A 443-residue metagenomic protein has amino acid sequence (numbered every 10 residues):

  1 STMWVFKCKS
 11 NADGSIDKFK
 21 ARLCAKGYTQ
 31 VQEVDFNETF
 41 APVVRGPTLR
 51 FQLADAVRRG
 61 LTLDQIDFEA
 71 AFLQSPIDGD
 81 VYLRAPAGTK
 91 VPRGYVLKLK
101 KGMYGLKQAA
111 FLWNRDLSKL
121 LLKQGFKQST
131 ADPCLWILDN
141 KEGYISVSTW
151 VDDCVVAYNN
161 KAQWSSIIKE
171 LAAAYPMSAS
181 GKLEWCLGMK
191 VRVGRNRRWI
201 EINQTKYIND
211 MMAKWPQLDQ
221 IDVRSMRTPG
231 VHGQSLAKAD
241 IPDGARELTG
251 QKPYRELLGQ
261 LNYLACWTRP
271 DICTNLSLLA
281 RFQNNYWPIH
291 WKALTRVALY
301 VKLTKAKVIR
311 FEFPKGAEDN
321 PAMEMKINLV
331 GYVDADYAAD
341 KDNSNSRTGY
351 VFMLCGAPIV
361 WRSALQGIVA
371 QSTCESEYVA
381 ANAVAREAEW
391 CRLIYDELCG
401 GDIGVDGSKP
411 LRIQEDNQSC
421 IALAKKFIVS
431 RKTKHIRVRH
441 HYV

Functional and structural regions predicted by a protein language model:
S1-V443: Long, low-complexity, charge-biased intrinsically disordered regions
